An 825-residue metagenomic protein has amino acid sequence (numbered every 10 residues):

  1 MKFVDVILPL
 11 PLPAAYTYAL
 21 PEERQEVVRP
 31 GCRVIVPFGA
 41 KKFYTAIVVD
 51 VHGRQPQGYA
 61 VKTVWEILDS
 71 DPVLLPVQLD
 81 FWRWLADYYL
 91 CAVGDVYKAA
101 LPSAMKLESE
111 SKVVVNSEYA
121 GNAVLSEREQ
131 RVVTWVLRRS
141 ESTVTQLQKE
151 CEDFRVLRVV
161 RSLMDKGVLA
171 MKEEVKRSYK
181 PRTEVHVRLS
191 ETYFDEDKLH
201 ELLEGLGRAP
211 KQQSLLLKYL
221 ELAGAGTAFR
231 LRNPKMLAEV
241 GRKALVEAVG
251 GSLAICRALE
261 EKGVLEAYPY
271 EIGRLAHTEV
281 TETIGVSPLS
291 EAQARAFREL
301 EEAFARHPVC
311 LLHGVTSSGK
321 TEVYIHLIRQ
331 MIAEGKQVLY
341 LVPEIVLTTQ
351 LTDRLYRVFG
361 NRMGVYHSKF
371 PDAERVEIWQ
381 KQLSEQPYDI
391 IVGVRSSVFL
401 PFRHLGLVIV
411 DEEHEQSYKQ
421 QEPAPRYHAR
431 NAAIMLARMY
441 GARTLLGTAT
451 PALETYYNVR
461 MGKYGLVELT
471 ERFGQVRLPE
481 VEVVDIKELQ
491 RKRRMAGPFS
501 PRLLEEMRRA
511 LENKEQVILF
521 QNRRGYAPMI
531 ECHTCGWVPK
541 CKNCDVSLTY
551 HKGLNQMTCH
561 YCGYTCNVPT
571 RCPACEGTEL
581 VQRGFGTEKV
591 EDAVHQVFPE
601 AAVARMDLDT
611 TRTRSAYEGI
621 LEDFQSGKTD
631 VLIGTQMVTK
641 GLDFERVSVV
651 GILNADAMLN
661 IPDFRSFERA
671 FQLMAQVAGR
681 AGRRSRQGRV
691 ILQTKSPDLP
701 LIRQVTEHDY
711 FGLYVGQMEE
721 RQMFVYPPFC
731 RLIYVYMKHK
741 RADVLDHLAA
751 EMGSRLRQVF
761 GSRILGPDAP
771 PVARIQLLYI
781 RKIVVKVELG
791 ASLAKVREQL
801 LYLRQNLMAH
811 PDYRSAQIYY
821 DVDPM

Functional and structural regions predicted by a protein language model:
M1-G393, S397-T448, R460-V476, V759 (+1 more regions): Accessory, non-ATPase domains that flank or precede helicase/AAA+ motor cores in DNA-metabolism machines
I7, T134, P234, Q722-P727 (+1 more regions): Short, flexible, solvent-exposed loop/turn segments with mixed acidic/basic and small polar residues
A14-Y16, G241, R731-I733, Y779-R781: Short amphipathic alpha-helical segments
D153, K740-A742, V785-L793: Helix N-cap motif at beta-to-alpha junctions
I284-S290, A294-R298, R306-D746, S754 (+4 more regions): Inter-lobe coupling/hinge segments of SF2-like helicase ATPases
G766-A791: Short, intrinsically disordered low-complexity segments
